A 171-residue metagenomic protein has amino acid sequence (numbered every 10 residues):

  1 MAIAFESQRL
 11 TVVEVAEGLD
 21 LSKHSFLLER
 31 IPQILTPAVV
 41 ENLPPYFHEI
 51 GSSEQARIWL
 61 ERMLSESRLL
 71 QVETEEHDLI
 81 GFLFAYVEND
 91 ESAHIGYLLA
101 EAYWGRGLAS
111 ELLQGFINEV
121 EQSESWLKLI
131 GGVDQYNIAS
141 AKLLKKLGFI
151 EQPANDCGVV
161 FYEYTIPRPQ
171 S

Functional and structural regions predicted by a protein language model:
M1-E41, L69-S171: Acyl-donor (CoA/ACP) binding surface of acyl/acetyltransferases
A38-W59: Conserved GNAT-fold acetyl-CoA-binding loop/helix
E61-E66: Short loop/turn motifs at secondary-structure junctions and domain boundaries
